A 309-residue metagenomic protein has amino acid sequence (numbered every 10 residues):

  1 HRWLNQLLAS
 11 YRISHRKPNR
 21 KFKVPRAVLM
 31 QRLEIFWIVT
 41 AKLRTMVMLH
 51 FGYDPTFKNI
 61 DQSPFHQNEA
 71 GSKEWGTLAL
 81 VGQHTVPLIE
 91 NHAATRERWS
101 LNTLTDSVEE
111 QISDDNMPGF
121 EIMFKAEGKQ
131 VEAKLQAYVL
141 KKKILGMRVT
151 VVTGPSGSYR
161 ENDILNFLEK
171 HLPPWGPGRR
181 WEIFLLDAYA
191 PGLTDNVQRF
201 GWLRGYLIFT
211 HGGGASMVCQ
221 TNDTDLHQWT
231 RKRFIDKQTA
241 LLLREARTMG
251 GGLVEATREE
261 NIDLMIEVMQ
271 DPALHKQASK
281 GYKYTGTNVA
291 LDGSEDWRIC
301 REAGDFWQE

Functional and structural regions predicted by a protein language model:
H1-Q308: Phosphate-facing sequence motifs and polybasic nucleic-acid/acidic-lipid-binding regions
